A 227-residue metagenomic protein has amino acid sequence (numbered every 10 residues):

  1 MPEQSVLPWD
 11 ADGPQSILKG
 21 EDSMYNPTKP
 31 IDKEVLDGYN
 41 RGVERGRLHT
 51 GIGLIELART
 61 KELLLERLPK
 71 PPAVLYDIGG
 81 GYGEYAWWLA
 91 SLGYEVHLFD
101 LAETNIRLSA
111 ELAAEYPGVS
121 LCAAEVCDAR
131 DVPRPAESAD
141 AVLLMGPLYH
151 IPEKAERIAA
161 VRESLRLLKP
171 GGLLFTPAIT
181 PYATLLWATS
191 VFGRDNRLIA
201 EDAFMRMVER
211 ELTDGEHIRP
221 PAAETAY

Functional and structural regions predicted by a protein language model:
M24-P71, E84, W88: Conserved class I S-adenosyl-L-methionine
P72-G79: Conserved class I S-adenosyl-L-methionine
Y76, E84-D131: Class I SAM-dependent methyltransferase SAM/SAH-binding core
R130-V142: A short acidic, Gly/Pro-enriched loop at the edge of an enzyme's catalytic core that lines a small-molecule cofactor
A141-A155: A short SAM/SAH-binding and catalytic strip from SAM-dependent methyltransferases
I151, R219-Y227: Acceptor-substrate binding/catalytic loop of class I
I158-P170: A short glycine-rich, Lys/Arg-flanked "PGG" loop and its adjoining helix->strand segment in the class I
L173-E209: Conserved class I S-adenosyl-L-methionine
